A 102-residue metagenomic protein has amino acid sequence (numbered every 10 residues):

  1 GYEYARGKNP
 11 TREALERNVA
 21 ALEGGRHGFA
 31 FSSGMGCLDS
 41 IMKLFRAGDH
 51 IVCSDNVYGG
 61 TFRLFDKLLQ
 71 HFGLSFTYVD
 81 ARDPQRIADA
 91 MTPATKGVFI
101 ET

Functional and structural regions predicted by a protein language model:
G1-G36, K43-L44, G60-K67: Conserved N-terminal alpha-helix of the aminotransferase class I/II PLP-enzyme fold
Y4, A30, S54-D55, F76-V79 (+1 more regions): Glycine- and other small-residue-rich loops at beta-strand/loop junctions that grip anionic moieties
E16, I41-M42, G48, I87: Generic hydrophobic/aromatic pocket-lining and core-packing "Φ" positions
V19, C37, I51, V98-E101: Buried hydrophobic positions in well-ordered alpha/beta secondary-structure cores of metabolic enzymes
L22-G25, R46-H50, Q70, P93-V98: Short, surface-exposed connector motifs at secondary-structure boundaries
K43-T61, V79-D80: Conserved PLP-anchoring active-site segment centered on the Schiff-base-forming lysine
R63-T102: PLP-dependent aminotransferase-class I/II
